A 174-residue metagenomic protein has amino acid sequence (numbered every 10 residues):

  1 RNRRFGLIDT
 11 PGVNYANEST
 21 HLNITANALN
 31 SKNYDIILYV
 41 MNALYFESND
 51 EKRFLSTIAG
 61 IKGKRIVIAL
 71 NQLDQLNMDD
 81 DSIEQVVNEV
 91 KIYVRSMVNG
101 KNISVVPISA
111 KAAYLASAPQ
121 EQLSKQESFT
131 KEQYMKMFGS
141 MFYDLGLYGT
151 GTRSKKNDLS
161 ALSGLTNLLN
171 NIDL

Functional and structural regions predicted by a protein language model:
R1-N170: Globular "head" domains of long coiled-coil molecular machines
